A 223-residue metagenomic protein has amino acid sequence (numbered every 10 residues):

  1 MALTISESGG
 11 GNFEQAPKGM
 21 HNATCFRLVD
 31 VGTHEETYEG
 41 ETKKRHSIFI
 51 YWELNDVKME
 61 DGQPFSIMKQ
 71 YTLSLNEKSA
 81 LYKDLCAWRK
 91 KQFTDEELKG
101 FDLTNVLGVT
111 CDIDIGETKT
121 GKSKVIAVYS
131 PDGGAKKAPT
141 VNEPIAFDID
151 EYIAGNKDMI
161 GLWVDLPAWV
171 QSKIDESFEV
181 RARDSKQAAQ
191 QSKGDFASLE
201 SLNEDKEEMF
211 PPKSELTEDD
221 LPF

Functional and structural regions predicted by a protein language model:
M1-F223: Short beta-rich binding modules
